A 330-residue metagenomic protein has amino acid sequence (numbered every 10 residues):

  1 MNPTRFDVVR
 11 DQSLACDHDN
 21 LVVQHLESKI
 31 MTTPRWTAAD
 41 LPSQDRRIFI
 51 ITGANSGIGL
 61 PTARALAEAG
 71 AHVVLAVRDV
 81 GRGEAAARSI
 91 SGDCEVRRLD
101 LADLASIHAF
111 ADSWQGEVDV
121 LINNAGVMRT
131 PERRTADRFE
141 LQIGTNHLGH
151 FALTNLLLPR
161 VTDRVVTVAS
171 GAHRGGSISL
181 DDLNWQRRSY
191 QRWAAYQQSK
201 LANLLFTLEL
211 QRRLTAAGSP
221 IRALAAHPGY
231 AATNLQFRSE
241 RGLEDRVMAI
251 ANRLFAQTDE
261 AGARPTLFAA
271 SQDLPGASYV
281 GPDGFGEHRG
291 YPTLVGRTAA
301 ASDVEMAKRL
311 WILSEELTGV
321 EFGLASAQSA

Functional and structural regions predicted by a protein language model:
V22-E240, L317-A325, S329: Rossmann-fold NAD(P)H-dependent dehydrogenase/reductase core
I178-N184, R238-L243, G281-T293: Short, flexible, mixed-charge acidic loops at enzyme active sites
Q186, G242-A251: A short C-terminal helix-loop "cap" of Rossmann-like NAD(P)-dependent dehydrogenase/epimerase domains
S199, M248-V295, V304-K308, I312: C-terminal helical subdomain
T298-A330: C-terminal amphipathic/interface module of NAD(P)-dependent oxidoreductases and related NAD-binding regulators
